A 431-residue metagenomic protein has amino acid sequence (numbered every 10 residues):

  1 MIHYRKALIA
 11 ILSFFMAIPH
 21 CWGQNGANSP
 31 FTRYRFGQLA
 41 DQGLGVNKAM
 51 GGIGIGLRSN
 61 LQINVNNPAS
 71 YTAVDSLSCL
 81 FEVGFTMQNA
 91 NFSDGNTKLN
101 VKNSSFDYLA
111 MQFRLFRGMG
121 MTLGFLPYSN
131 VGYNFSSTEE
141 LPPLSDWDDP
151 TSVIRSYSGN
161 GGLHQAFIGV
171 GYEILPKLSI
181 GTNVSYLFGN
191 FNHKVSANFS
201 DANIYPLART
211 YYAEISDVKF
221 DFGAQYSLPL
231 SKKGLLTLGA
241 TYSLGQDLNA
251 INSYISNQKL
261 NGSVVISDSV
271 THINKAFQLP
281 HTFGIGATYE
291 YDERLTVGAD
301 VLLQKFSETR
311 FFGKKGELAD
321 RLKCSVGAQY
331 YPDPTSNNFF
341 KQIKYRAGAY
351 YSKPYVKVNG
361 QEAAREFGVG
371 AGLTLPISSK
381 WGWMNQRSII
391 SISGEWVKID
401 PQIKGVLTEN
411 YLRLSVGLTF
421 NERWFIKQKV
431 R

Functional and structural regions predicted by a protein language model:
M1-L8: Bacterial N-terminal signal peptides that target proteins for export
L8-I9, V416: Sequence-pattern detector for short linear motifs and compositional/periodic biases rather than a specific fold
I9-A17: Bacterial N-terminal signal peptides
A17-I18, C79: Hydrophobic alpha-helical membrane context
P19-G23: Sec/Tat signal peptide C-region and signal peptidase I cleavage site
Q24-R431: Subset of outer-membrane beta-barrel
